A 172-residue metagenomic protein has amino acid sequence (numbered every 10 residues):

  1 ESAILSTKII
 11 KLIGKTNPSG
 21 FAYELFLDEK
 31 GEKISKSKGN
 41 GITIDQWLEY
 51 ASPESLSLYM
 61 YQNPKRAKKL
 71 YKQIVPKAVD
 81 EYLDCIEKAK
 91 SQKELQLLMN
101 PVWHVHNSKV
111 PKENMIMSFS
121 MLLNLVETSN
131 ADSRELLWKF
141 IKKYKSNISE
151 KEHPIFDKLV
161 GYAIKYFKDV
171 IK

Functional and structural regions predicted by a protein language model:
E1-T7, K11-G14: Divalent-metal (Mg2+/Mn2+/Ca2+)-assisted nucleotide/phosphate chemistry catalytic cores
A3, Y23-F167: Catalytic adenosine-cofactor/nucleotide-binding cores of aminoacyl-tRNA synthetases and other
K15-T16, P53: Short, well-ordered coil loops that connect the C-terminus of an alpha-helix to the N-terminus of a beta-strand
V170-K172: C-terminal low-complexity, glycine/proline- and small-hydrophobic-enriched intrinsically disordered tails that act as
